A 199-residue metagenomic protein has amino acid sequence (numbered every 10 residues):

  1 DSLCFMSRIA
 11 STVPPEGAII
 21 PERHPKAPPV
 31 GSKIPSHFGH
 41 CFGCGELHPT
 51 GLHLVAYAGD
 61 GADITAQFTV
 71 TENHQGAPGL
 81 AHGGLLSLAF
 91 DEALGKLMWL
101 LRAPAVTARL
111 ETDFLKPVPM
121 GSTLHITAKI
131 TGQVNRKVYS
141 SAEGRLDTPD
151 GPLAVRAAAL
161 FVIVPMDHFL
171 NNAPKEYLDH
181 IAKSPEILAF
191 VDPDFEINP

Functional and structural regions predicted by a protein language model:
C4-K33, V118-M120, T131-P199: HotDog/MaoC-like acyl-thioester-processing domains
R8-P14, E92-T131: Hydrophobic beta-strand-centered segment that forms part of the acyl-chain substrate-binding groove
S36-A81, E196-P199: Catalytic strand-loop segment that frames the active site of acyl-thioester-processing enzymes
H37, T50-L52, A62-I64, G84 (+3 more regions): A generic structural signal for short beta-strands and their flanking turns/coil linkers
Y57-G59, K129-Q133: Short beta-strand micro-motifs enriched in acidic
Q67-T69, E111-D113, T127-K129, E143-R145 (+1 more regions): Residue-level recognition of well-ordered beta-strand positions that form the cores of beta-sheet-rich folds across
N73-G83, L88-L94, M98-L100: A short, contiguous structural element within a folded domain that forms the immediate neighborhood of a functional site
